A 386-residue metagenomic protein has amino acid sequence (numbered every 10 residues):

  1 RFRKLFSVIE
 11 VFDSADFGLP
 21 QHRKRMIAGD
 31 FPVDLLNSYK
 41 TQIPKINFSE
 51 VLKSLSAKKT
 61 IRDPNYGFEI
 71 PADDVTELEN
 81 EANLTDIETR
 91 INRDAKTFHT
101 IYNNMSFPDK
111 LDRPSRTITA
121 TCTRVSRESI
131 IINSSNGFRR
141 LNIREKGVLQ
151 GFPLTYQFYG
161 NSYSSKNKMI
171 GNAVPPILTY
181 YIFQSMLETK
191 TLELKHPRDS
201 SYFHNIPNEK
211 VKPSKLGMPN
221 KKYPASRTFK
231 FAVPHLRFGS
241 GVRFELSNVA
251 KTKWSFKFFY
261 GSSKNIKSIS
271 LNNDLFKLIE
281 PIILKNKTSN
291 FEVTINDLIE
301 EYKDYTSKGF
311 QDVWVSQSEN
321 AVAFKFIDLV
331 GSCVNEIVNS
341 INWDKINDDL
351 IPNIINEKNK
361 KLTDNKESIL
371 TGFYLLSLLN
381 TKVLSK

Functional and structural regions predicted by a protein language model:
R1-L111: Class I S-adenosyl-L-methionine
N80-K386: C-terminal target-recognition/interaction regions appended to catalytic cores
